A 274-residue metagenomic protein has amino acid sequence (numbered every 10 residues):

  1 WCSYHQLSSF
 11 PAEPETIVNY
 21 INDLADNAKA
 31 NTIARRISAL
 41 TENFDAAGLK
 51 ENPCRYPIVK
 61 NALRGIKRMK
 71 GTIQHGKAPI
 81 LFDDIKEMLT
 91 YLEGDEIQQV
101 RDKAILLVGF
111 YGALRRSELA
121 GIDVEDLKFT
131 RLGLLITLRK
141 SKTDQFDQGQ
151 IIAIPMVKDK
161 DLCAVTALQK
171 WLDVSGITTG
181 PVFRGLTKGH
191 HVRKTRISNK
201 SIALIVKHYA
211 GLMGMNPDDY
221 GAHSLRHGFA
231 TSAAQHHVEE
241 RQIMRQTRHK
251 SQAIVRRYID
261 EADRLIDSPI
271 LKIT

Functional and structural regions predicted by a protein language model:
W1-T274: Extended, non-catalytic subsegments within catalytic or DNA/protein-binding/adaptor domains
